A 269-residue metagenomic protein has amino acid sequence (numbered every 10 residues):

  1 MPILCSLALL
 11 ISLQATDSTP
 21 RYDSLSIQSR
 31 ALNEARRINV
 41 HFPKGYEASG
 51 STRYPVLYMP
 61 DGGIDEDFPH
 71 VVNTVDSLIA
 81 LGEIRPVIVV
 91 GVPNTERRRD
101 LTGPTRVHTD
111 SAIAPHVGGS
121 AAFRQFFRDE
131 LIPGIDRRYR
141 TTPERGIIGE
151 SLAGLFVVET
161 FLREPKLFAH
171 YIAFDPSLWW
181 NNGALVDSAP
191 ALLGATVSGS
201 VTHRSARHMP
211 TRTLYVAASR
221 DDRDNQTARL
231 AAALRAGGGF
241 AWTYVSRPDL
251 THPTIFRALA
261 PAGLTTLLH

Functional and structural regions predicted by a protein language model:
I3-L13: Sec-dependent N-terminal signal peptides
A15-H269: Non-catalytic cap/lid and distal C-terminal segments of serine-dependent acyl enzymes
